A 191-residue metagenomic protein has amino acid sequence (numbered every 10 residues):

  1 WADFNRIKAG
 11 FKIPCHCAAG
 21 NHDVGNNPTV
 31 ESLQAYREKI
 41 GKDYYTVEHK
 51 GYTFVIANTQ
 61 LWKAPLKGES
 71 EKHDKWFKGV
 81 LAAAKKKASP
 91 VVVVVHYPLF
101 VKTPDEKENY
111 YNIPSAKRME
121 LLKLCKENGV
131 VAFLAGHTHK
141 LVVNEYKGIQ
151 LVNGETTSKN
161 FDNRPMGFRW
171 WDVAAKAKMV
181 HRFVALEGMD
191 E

Functional and structural regions predicted by a protein language model:
W1-P90, E108-Y111, A116-E127, A132 (+2 more regions): Extended active-site neighborhood of metal-dependent phosphoesterases/phosphodiesterases
G20-N21, H96, G136-H137: Active-site glycine-centered loops adjacent to acidic/histidine catalytic or metal-binding residues that shape
W62-K63, Y97-V101, K140: Short, catalytically relevant binding-site loops at active-site mouths
A84-T103: Short acidic, glycine-rich surface-loop motifs adjacent to enzyme active sites
H181-E191: Short, solvent-exposed aromatic-acidic interface loops
